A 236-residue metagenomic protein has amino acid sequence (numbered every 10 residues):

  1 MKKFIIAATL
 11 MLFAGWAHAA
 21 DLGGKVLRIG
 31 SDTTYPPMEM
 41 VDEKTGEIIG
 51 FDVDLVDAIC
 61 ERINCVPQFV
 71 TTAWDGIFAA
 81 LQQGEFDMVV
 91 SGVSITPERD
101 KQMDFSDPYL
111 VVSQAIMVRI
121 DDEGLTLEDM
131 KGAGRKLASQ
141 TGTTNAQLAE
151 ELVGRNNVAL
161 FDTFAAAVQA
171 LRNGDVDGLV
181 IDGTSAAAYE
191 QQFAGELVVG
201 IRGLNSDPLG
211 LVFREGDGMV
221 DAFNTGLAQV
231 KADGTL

Functional and structural regions predicted by a protein language model:
D21, V118-K136: Flexible hinge/capping segments at coil-to-helix
D21-V93, K101: Extracytoplasmic small-molecule ligand-binding "clamshell" domains of the periplasmic binding protein/Venus flytrap
L27-S31, I49, E128-G142: Short loop->beta-strand "edge-of-pocket" segments that line small-molecule binding or catalytic clefts across diverse
T33, V111-V118, G183, A187-A228: Periplasmic-binding protein-like
E39-E43, V56-C65, L127-A133, N145-F161 (+1 more regions): Ligand-binding cleft/hinge of the Venus flytrap
V53-D54, F69-A79, E123-L125, A159-N173 (+1 more regions): Short helix-initiation/N-cap motifs at beta->coil->alpha
V53-R62, D121-D122, E128, T143 (+1 more regions): Extended ligand-binding regions for polar small-molecule ligands
G76-A79, V93-Q102, L148, R172 (+1 more regions): A ligand-binding cleft/hinge motif common to bilobed small-molecule-binding domains
